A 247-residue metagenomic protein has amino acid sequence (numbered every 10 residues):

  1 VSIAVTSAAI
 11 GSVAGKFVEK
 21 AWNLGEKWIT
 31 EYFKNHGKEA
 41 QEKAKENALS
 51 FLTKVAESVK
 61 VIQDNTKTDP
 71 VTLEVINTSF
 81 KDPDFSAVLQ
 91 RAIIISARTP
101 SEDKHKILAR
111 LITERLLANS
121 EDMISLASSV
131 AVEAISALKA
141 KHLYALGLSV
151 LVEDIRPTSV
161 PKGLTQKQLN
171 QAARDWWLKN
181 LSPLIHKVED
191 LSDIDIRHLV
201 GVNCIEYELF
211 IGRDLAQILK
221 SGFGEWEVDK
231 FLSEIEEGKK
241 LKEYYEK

Functional and structural regions predicted by a protein language model:
V1-L49: Membrane-inserting effector segments that mediate pore formation, membrane fusion, or transient membrane insertion
K43-Q90: Amphipathic, membrane-inserting segments
K81-Y144: Long, low-complexity, charged/polar intrinsically disordered regions in eukaryotic proteins
V132-L138, L143-L148, V152-L169: Non-catalytic interaction/regulatory modules that flank or connect domains
S136-K139, N170-K179, S221-F231: Eukaryote-specific, cytoplasm-facing alpha-helical/coiled-coil scaffolding segments in long proteins
T165-D190: Short helix-coil junctions and helix-kink-helix linkers
S182-Y244: Short amphipathic alpha-helical interaction segments
